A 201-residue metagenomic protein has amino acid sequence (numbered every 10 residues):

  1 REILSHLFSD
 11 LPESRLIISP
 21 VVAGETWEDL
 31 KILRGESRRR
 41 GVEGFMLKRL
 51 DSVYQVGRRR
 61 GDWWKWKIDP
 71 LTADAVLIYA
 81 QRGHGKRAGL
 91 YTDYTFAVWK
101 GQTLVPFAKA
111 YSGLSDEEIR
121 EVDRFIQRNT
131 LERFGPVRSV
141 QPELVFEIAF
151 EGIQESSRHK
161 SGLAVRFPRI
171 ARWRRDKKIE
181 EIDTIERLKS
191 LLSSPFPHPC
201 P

Functional and structural regions predicted by a protein language model:
R1-P201: Catalytic cores of nucleic-acid ligases and guanylyltransferases
